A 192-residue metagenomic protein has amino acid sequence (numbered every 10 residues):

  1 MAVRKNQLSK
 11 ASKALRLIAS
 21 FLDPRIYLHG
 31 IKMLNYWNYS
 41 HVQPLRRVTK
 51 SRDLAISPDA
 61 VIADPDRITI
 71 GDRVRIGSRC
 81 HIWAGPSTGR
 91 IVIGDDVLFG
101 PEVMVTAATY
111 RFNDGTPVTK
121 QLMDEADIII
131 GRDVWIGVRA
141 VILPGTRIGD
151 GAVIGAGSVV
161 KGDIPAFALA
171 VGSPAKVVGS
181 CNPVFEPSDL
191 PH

Functional and structural regions predicted by a protein language model:
M1-R46, S51-R52, D96, T109-D114 (+3 more regions): Terminal amphipathic alpha-helical/low-complexity segments used for targeting or macromolecular assembly
A55-S57: Conserved short histidine dyad/triad with adjacent acidic residue
V61-R147, S173, S180-L190: Flexible, glycine/small-residue-enriched loop-and-beta-strand segment within the central core of proteins
Y110, S158-V159, P165, K176: Flexible glycine-rich beta->alpha loop in the catalytic core of nucleotide-sugar glycosyltransferases
I148, V160: Hydrophobic/aromatic residue at the end of a short beta strand that borders the catalytic acidic motif
G149-A152, P165-F167: Conserved catalytic segment of ABC-fold P-loop ATPases
A170: Conserved active-site beta-strand element of glycosyltransferases/polysaccharide synthases
